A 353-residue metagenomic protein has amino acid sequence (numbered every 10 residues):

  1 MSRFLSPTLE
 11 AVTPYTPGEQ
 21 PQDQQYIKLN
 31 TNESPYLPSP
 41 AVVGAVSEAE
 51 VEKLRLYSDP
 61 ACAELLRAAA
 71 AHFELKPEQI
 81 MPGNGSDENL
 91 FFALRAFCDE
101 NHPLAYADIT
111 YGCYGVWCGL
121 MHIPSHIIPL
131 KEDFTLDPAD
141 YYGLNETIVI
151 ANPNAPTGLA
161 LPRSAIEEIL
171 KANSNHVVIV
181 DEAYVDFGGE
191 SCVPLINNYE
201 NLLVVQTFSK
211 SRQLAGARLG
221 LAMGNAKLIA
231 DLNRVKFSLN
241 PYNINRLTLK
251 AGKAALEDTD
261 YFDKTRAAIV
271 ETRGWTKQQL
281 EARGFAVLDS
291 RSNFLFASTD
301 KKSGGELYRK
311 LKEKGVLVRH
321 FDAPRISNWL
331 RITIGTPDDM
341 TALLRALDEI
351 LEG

Functional and structural regions predicted by a protein language model:
M1-L56, G143-L144: N-terminal "arm"/small-domain region of PLP-dependent enzymes with the aminotransferase-like
E64-P103, M121, K301: Phosphate-binding glycine-rich loop
A96-A151: PLP-dependent aminotransferase-like
L130-D186: Active-site phosphate-binding strand-loop segment of PLP-dependent enzymes
S164, K310-K314, R319, A323-G353: PLP-dependent enzyme catalytic core of the Aspartate aminotransferase-like
N201-E281, F285-L288: PLP-dependent aminotransferase class I/II
V270, A282-K314, L330: Conserved PLP-binding catalytic core of the aspartate aminotransferase-like
